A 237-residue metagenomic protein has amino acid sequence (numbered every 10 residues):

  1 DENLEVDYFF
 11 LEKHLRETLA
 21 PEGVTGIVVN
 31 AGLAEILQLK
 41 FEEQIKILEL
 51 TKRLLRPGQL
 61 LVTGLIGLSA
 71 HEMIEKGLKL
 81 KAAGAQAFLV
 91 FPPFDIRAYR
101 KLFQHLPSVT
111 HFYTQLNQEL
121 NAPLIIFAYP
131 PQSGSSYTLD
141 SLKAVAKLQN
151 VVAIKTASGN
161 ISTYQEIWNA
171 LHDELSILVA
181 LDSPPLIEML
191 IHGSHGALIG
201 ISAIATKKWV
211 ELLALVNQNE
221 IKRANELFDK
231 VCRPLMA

Functional and structural regions predicted by a protein language model:
D1-S136: Active-site beta->alpha loop and helix N-cap motifs at the rims of alpha/beta catalytic domains
Q115-E119, P130-A237: Catalytic alpha/beta core domains of metabolic enzymes, predominantly
